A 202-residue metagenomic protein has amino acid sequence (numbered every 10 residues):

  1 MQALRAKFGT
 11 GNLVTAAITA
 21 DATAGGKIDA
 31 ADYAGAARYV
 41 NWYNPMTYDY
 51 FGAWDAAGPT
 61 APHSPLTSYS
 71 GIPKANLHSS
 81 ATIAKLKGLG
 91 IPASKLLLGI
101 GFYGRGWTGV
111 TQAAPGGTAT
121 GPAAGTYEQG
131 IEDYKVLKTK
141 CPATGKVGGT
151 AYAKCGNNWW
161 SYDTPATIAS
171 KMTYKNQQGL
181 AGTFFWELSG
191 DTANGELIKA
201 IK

Functional and structural regions predicted by a protein language model:
M1-E132: Substrate-binding surface in catalytic domains of secreted glycosidases
V136-K202: Extracellular low-complexity, Gly/Ser/Thr-rich intrinsically disordered linkers and protease-sensitive activation/hinge
